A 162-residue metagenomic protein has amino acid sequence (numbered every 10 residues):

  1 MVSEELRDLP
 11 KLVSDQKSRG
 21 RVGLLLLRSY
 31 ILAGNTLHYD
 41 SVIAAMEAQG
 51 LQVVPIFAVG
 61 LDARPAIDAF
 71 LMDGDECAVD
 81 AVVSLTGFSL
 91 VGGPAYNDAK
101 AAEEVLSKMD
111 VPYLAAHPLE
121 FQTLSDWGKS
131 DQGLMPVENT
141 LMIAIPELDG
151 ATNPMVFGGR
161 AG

Functional and structural regions predicted by a protein language model:
M1-G162: An N-terminal assembly and electron-transfer interface module characteristic of large anaerobic redox and radical
